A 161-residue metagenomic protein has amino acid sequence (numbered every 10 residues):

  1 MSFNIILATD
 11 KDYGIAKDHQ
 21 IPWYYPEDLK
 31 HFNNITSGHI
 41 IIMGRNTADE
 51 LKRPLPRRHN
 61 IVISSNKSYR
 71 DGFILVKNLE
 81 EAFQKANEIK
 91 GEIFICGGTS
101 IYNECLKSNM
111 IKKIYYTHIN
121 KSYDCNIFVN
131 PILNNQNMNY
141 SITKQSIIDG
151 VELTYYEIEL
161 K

Functional and structural regions predicted by a protein language model:
M1-K161: Enzymes that bind and transform nitrogen-containing heteroaromatic metabolites
